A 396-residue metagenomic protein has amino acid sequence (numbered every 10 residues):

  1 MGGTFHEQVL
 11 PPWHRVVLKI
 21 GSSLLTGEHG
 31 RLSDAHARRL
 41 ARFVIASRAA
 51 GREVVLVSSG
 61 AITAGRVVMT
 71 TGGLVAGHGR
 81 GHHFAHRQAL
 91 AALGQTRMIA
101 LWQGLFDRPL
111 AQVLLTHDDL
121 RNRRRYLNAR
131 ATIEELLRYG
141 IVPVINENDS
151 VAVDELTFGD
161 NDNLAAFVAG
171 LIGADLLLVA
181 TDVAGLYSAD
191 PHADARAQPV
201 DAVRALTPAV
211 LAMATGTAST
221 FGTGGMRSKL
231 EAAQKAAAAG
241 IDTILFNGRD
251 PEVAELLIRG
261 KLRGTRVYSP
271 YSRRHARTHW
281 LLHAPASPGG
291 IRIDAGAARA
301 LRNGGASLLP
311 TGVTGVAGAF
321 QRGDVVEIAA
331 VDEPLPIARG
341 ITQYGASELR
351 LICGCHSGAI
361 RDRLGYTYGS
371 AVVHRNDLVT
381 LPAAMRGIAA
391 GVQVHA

Functional and structural regions predicted by a protein language model:
G2-A396: C-terminal catalytic "cap/lid" subdomain
